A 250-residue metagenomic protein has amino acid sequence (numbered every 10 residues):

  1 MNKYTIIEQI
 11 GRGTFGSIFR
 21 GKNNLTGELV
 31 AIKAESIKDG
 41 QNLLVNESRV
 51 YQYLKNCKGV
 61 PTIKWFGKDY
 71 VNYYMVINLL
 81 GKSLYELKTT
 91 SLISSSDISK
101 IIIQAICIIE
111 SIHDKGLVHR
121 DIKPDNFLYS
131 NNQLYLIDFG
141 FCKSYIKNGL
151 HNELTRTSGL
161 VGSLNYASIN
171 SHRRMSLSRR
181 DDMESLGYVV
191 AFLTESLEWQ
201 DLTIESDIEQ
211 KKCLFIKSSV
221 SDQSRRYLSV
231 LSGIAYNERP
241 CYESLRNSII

Functional and structural regions predicted by a protein language model:
I7-G13, I18: Protein kinase glycine-rich loop
S17, G21-V45: ATP-binding glycine-rich loop module of kinase domains
R49-K58: Structural motif at the C-terminus of the N-lobe alphaC helix and the adjacent alphaC-beta4 loop of the Hanks-type
T62-Y73: Short beta-strand micro-motifs within the conserved protein kinase catalytic domain, predominantly in the N-lobe
L80-K88: Structural motif in protein kinase domains
I101-I102: Activation segment signature within eukaryotic-like protein kinase domains
H113-S130: Catalytic-loop of the protein kinase fold
S130-V161: Activation segment/activation loop of eukaryotic-type protein kinase catalytic domains
